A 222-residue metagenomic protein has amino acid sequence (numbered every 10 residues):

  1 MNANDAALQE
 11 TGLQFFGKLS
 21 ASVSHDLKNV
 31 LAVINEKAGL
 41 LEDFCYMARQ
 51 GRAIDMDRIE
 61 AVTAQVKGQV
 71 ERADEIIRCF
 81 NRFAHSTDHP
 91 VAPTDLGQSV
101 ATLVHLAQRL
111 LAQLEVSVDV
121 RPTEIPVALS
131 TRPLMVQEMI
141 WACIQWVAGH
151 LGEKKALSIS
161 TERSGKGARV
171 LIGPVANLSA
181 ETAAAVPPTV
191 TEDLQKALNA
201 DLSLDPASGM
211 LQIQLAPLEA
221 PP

Functional and structural regions predicted by a protein language model:
M1-F15, P221: Conserved signal-transmission helix
N4-L8, L27-E71, V91: Histidine phosphotransfer helical core of two-component systems
T11-Q14, K18, Q98, E138: Charged, alpha-helix-enriched surfaces in structured cytosolic catalytic cores of large nucleotide-utilizing machines
L13-L31: Helical H-box environment at the start of the DHp/HisKA dimerization domain of histidine kinases
G17-K18, A61-A64, R78: Positions in alpha-helical segments
L19, M47-G51, R82-S86: General structural signal for alpha-helix termini and helix-helix connectors
S22, V33-E36, T102: Short, residue-level hotspots on alpha-helical faces of the histone-fold and other alpha-helical interaction modules
V66-K67, A73-P222: Core catalytic ATP-binding domain of two-component histidine kinases
